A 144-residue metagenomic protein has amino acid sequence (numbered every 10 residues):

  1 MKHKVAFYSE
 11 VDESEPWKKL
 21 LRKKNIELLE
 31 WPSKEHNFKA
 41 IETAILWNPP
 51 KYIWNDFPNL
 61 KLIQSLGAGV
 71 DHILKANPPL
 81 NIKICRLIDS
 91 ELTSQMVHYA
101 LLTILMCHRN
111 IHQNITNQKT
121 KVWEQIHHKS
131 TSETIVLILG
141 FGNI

Functional and structural regions predicted by a protein language model:
M1-E42: N-terminal glycine-/charge-rich "phosphate-binding" loop or analogous flexible N-terminal tail
K2, N81, S132-I135: Phosphate-coordination loops involved in phosphoryl transfer and adenosine-cofactor binding
K4-F7, Q64, L137: Short, well-ordered beta-strand segments
D12-E13, K34, P50-K51, G69-V70 (+1 more regions): Alpha-helix capping/helix-boundary segments
K24-W31, T43-N48, T116-E124: Short gly/ser/thr-rich secondary-structure transition/capping motifs
E35-H36, L74-A76, H127-K129: Short secondary-structure boundary/capping segments
A40-I115: Phosphate/diphosphate ligand-binding glycine-rich loop within oxidoreductases
I115-I144: Glycine-rich NAD(P)-binding loop of Rossmann-like domains
